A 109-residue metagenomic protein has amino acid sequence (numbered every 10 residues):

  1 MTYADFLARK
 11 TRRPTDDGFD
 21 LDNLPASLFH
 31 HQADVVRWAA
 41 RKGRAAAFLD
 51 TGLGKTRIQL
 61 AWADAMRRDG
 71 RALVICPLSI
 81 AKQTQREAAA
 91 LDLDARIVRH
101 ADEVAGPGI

Functional and structural regions predicted by a protein language model:
M1-I109: SF2 helicase/translocase NTPase motor core, specifically the RecA-like lobe 1 inter-motif segment between Walker
